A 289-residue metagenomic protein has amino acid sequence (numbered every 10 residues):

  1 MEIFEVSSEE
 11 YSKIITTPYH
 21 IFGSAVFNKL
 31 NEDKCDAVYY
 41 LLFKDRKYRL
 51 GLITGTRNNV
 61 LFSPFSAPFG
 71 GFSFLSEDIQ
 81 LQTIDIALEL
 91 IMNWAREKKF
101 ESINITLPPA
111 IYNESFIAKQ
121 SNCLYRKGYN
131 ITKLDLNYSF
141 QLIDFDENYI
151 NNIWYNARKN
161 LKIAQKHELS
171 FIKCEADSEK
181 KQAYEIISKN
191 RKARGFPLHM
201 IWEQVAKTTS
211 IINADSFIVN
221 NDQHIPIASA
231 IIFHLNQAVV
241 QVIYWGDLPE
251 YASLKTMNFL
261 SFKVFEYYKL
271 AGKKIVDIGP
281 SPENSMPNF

Functional and structural regions predicted by a protein language model:
E2-V60, L107-A252, N284: A conserved beta-strand-loop-helix scaffold within acyl/acetyltransferase catalytic domains
N59-G128, A238-F289: Acyl-donor binding region in acyl/amide transferases
